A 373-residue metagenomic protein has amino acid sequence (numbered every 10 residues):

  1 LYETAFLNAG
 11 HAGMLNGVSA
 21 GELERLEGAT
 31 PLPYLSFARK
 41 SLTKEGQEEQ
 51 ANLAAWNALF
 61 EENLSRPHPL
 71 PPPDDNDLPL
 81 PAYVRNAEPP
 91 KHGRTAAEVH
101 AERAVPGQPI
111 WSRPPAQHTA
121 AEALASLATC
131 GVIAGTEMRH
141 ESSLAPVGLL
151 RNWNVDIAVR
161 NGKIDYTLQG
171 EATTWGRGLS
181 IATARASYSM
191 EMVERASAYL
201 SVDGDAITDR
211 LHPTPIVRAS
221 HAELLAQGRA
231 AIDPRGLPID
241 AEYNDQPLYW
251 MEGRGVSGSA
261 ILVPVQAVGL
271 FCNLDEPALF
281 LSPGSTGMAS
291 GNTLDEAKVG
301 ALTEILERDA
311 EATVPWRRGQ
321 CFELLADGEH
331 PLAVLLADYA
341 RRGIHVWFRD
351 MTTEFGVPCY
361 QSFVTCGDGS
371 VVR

Functional and structural regions predicted by a protein language model:
L1-R373: Helix-coil modules at protein/domain termini and other flexible surface or pore-lining loops, especially C-terminal
